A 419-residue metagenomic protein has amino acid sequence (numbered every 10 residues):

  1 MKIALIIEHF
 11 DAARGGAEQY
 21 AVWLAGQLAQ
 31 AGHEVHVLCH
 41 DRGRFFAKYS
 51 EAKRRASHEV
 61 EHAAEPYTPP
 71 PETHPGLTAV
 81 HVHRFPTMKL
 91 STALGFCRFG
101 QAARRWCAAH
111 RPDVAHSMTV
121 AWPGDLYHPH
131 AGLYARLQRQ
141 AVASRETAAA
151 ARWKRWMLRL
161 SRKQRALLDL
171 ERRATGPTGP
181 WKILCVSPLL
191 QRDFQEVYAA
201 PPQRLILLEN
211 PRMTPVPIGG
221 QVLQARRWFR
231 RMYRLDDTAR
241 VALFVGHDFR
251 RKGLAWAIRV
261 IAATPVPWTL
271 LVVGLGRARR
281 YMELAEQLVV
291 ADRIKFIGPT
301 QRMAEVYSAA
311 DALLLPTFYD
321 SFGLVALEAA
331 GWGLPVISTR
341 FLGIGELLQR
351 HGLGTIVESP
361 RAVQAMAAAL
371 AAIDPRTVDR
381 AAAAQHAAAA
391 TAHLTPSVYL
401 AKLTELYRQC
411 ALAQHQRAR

Functional and structural regions predicted by a protein language model:
E34, R231-M232, D236-V245, L254-K295: A conserved nucleotide-sugar
R152-I183: Membrane-proximal helix-turn-helix segments that form the acceptor-binding/catalytic region of lipid-linked
L189, P211: Carbohydrate-associated surface elements
P299, F318: Aromatic "clamp/platform" in nucleotide-sugar-dependent glycosyltransferases that forms part of the donor/acceptor
G323-A326, I344: Short glycine/serine-rich donor-binding loops of glycosyltransferases
P335-S338: Short hydrophobic beta-strand element within catalytic cores of glycosyltransferases and related nucleotide-activated
G345-A372: Change "using UDP/GDP/dTDP sugars" to "using nucleotide sugars
V378-R408: A charged, aromatic-enriched C-terminal amphipathic alpha-helix characteristic of glycosyltransferases across folds
